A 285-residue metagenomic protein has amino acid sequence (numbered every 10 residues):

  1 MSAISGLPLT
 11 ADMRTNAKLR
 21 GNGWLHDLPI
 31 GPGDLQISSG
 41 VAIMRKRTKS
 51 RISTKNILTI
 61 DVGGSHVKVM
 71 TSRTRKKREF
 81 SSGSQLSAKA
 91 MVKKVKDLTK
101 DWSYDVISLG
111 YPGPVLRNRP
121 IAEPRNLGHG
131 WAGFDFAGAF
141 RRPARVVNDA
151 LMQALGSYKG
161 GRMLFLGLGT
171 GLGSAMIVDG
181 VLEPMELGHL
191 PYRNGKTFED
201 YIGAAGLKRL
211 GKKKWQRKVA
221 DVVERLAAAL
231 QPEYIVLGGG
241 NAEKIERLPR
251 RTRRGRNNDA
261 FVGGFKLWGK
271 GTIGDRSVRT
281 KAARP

Functional and structural regions predicted by a protein language model:
M1-L35, S39-A42: Intrinsically disordered, low-complexity serine/threonine-rich segments
R51-K93, V181-K208: Short glycine-rich, Thr/Ser-proximal phosphate-binding strand/loop in the N-terminal lobe of ATP-dependent enzymes
I57-D61, V106-S108, M163-G167, V236: Short glycine-aspartate micro-motif
H66, L226-N257: Glycine-rich phosphate-binding loops at beta-strand->alpha-helix junctions
V67-T71, G113, L155, L172-I177: Short beta-strand scaffold segments in enzyme catalytic cores
G83-K96, K100-S108, G113-R162, Y201-I202 (+1 more regions): Glycine-rich phosphate-binding loop and adjoining helix at the ATP-binding site of ATP-dependent phosphoryl-transfer
G161-M163, T170-P191: Anionic-ligand binding region
L187-E224, Q231, R253-R256, G263 (+1 more regions): Helical "lid/coupling" subdomains associated with nucleotide-phosphate turnover
